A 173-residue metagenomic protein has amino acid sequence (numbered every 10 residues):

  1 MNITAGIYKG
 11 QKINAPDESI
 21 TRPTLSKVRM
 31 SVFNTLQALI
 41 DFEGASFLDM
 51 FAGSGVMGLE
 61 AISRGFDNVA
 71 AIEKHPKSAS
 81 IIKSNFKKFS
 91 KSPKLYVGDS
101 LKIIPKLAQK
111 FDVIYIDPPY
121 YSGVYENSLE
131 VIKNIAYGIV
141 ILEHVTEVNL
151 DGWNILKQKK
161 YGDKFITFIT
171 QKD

Functional and structural regions predicted by a protein language model:
M1-D173: Class I S-adenosyl-L-methionine-dependent methyltransferase catalytic core
